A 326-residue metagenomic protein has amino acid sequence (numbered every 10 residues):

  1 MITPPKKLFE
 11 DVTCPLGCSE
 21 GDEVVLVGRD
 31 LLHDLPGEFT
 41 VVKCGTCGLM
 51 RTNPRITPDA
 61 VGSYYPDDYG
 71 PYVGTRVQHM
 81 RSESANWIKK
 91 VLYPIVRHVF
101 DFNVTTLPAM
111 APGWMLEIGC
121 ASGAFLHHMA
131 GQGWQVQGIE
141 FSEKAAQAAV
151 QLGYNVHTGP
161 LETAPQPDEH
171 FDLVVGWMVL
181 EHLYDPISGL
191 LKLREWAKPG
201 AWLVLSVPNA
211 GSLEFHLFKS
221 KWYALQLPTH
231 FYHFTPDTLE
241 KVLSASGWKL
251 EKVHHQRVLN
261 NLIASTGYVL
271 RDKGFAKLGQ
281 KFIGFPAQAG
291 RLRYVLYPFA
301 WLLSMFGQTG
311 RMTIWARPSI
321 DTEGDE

Functional and structural regions predicted by a protein language model:
M1-E83: N-terminal juxtadomain amphipathic helix that follows a signal peptide/anchor or precedes a small N-terminal auxiliary
I2-V12, R97-K221, F231-A245, T313-S319: Conserved SAM-binding loop
V24-V25, Q137, H157, E251-H254: General small-molecule cofactor/ligand-binding pocket signal
D34-P36, Y154, F306-G310: A short catalytic or substrate-binding loop motif that flags glycine-/basic-rich loops and adjacent residues that bind
P58-M110, H128: Conserved class I S-adenosyl-L-methionine
P66-D67, Q151, H255: Phosphate-coordinating loops and pocket residues in cytosolic domains that bind phosphorylated ligands
Y184-K192, W202-S319: S-adenosyl-L-methionine-dependent methyltransferase catalytic module, highlighting the catalytic core
